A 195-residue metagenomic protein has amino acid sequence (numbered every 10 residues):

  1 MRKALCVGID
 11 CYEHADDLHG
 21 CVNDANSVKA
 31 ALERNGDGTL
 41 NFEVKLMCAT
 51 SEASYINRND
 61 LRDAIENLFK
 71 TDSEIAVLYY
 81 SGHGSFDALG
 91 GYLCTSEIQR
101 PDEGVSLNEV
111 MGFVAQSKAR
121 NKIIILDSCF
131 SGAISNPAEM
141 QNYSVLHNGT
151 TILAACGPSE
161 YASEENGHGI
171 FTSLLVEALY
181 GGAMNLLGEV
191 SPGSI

Functional and structural regions predicted by a protein language model:
M1-R2, L40-F42, A119-N121, L146-T150: Short glycine-/polar-rich loops that comprise or flank the Walker A/P-loop and associated switch/sensor motifs
M1-Y92: Boundary/activation segment at the start of structured domains
G8, K122-I195: Active-site-proximal C-terminal subdomain of hydrolase catalytic domains
D10-H14, A49-A53, Q99, P158-Y161 (+1 more regions): A short, flexible beta-alpha/helix-coil linker loop
C11-Y12, H83-D87, Q99-R100, S128-G132 (+1 more regions): Solvent-exposed loop/turn segments at secondary-structure junctions within structured extracellular/periplasmic domains
G20, A53-D60, H83-S117, A183-G188: A short, glycine/acidic-enriched catalytic loop
C21, A25, E103, L107 (+1 more regions): Amphipathic alpha-helical segments in well-structured domains
R58-S73, E109-K118, E139-L146: Mature extracellular/periplasmic domains of secretome proteins
